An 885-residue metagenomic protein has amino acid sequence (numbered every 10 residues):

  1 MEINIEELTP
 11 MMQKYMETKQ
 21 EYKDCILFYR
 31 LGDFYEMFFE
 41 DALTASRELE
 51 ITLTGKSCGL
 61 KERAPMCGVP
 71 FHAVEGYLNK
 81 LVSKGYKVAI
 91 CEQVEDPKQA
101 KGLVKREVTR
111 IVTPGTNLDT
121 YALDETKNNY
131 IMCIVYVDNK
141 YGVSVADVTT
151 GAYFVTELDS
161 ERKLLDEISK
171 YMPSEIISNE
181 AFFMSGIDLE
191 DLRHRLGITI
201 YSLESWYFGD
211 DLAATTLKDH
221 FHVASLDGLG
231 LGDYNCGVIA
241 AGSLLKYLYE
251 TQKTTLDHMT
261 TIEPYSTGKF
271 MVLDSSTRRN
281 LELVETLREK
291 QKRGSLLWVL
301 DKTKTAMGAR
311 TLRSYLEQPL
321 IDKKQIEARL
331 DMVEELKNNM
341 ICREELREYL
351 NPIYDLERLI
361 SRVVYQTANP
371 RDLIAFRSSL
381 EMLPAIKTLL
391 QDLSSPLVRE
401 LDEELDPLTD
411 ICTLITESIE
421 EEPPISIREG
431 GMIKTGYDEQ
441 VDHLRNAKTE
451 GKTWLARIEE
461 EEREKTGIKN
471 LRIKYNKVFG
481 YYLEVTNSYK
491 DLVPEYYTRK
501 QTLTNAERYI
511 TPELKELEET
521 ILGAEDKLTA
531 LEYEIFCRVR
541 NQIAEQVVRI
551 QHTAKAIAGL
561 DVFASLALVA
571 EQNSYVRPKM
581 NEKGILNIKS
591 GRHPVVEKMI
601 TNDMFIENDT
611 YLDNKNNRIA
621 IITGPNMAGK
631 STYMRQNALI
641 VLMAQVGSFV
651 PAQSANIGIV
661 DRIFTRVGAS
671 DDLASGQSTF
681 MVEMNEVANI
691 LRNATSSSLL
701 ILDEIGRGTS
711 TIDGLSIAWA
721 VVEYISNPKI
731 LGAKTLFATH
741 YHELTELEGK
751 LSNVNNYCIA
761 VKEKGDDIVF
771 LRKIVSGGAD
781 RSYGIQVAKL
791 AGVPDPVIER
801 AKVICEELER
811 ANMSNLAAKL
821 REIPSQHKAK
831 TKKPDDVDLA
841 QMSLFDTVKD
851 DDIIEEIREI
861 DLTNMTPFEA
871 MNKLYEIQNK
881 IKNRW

Functional and structural regions predicted by a protein language model:
M1-E335, N351, D355-V364, A368-E460 (+1 more regions): Charged catalytic and DNA/RNA-contacting regions of genome-maintenance and nucleic-acid-processing enzymes
L8-M12, F28, F39, G68-L78 (+34 more regions): Amphipathic alpha-helical transducer elements in NTP-driven molecular machines
F39-A42, Y234, K304, Y315 (+5 more regions): ATPase nucleotide-binding head domains, primarily ABC-like/P-loop NTPase cores
C91, P114-L123, T255, Q391-L397 (+5 more regions): Active-site phosphate-binding and catalytic loops of NTP-dependent enzymes
F208-T216, H220-V223, M271-S275, L287 (+5 more regions): Amphipathic heptad-repeat alpha-helical coiled-coil/stalk segments that mediate oligomerization, filament/stalk
Y365, N369, S379-M382, T435-G436 (+2 more regions): Charged, surface-exposed helical/loop "interaction arms" that form contiguous linear patches used for dimerization
E420, L503, E507-N541: Extended, charged coiled-coil "arm/hinge" scaffolds of SMC/Rad50-like chromosome-maintenance ATPases and other large
S843-W885: C-terminal tails and terminal domains of large nucleic-acid-associated and other macromolecular-machine proteins
